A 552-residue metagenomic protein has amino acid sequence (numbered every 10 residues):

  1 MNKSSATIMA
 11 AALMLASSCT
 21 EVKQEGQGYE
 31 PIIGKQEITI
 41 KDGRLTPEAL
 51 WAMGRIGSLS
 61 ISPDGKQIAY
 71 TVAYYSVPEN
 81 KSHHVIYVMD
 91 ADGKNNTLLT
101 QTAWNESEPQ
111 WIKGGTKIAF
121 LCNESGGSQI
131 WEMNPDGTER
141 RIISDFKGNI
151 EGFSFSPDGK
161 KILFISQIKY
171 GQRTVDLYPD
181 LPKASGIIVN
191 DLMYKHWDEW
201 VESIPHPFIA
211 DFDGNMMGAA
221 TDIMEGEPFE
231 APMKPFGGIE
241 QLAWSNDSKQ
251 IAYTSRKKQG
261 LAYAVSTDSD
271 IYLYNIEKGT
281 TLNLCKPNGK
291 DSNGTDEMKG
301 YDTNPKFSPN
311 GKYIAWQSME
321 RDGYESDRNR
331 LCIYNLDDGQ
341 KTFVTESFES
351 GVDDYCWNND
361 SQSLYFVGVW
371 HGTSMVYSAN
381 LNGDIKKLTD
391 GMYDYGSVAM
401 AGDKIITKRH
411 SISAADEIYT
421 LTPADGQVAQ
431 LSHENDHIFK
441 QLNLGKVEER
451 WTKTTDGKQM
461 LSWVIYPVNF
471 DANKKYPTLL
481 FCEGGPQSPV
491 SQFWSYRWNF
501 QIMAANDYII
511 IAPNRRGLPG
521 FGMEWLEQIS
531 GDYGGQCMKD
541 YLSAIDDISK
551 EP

Functional and structural regions predicted by a protein language model:
A16-S18: C-terminal motif of bacterial Sec signal peptides marking the signal peptidase cleavage site
Q24-I33, H83-H84, Q167-G226, T254-K257 (+5 more regions): Predominantly five- to eight-bladed beta-propeller fold
I33-G54, G218-E227: A short helix->beta-strand "capping" segment at the edge of beta-propeller domains
E48-H84: Beta-strand-rich domains and repeat architectures in extracellular enzymes and scaffolds, especially beta-propellers
M53-I68, A103-A119, R140, K147-I162 (+13 more regions): Conserved beta-propeller blade repeats
Y74-P78, E124-G127, K169-Q172, K258-L261 (+3 more regions): Short glycine/acidic-enriched loop and turn motifs that connect beta-strands
D90-K94, N134-T138, F212-N215, N275-G279 (+3 more regions): Short loop/turn segments that connect beta-strands within beta-propeller blades
G396-P552: Serine-hydrolase catalytic core recognition
